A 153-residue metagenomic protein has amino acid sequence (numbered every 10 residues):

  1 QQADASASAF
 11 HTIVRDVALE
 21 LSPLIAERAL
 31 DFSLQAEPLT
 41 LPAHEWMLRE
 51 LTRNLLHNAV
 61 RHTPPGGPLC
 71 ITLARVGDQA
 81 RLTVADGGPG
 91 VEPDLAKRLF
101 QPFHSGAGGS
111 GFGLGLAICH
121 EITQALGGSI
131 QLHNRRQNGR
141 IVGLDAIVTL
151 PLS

Functional and structural regions predicted by a protein language model:
L24-S33: Short conserved segments within the C-terminal catalytic ATPase subdomain
A59-V60: Short helix-loop "hinge" at the ATP-lid/N-box region of the Bergerat-fold HATPase_c
G66-D78: Short beta-strand/loop element within the Bergerat-fold HATPase_c
D86: Acidic ATP/Mg2+-coordinating residue in the GHKL
V91-F103: Short conserved segment of the HATPase_c
G115, C119: Short alpha-helical Gxxx[C/S/T] motif in the catalytic ATP-binding
